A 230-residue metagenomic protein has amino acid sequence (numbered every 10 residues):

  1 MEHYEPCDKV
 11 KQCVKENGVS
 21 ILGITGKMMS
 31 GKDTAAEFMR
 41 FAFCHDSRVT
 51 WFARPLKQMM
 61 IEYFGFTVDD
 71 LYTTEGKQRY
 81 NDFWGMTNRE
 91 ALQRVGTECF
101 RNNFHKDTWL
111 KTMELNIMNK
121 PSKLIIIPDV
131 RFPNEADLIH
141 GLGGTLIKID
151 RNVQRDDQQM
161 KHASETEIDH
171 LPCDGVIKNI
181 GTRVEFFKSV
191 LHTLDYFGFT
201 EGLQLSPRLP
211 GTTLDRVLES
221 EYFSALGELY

Functional and structural regions predicted by a protein language model:
M1-I21: Extreme N-terminal, non-catalytic leader segments that precede Walker-type/kinase nucleotide-binding cores
H3-Y4, R54-K123: ATP-dependent small-molecule kinase phosphotransfer cores that center on conserved nucleotide phosphate-binding segments
Y4, T25-M28, T112, A136-L218: Small-molecule kinase domains that catalyze NTP-dependent phosphoryl transfer to phosphate-bearing small molecules
V19-M28, T50-W51, N134: Short, hydrophobic/glycine-enriched beta-strand segments
S20-I24, S47, K123-P128: Generic beta-sheet signal
K32: Conserved lysine of the Walker
A35: Hydrophobic positions on the alpha1 helix immediately C-terminal to the Walker A/P-loop
F41-V49: Post-Walker A helix-loop "phosphate-sensing" segment adjacent to the P-loop in P-loop NTPases
